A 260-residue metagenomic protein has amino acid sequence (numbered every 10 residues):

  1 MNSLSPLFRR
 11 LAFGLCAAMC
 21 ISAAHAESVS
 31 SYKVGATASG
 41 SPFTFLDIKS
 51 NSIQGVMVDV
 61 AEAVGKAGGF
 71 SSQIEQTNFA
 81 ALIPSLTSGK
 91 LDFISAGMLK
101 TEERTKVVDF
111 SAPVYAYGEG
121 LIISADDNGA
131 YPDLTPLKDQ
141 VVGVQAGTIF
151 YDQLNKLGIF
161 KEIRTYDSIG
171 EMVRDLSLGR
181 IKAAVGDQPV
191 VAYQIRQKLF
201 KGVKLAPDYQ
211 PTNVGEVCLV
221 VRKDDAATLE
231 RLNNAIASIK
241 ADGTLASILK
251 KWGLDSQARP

Functional and structural regions predicted by a protein language model:
E27-M98, K106, R231, D242 (+1 more regions): Extracytoplasmic small-molecule ligand-binding "clamshell" domains of the periplasmic binding protein/Venus flytrap
A38, Y115-I123, R196-N233, A237 (+1 more regions): Periplasmic-binding protein-like
G55-G68, D127-N128, T135, Q140-V141 (+2 more regions): Extended ligand-binding regions for polar small-molecule ligands
V58, I74-P84, G129, R164-L178: Short helix-initiation/N-cap motifs at beta->coil->alpha
F70, L99, A112-G158: A conserved helix-loop-strand patch within extracytoplasmic ligand-binding domains of the periplasmic binding
F70-S71, S88-A96, Q140-V141, S177-V190 (+1 more regions): Alpha-to-beta junction loops
S71, I149-R164, G202-L205, I236-P260: Ligand-binding clefts/hinges and TM-proximal coupling segments of bilobed small-molecule sensing domains
A81, G97-K106, Q153-K156, K182-N213: A ligand-binding cleft/hinge motif common to bilobed small-molecule-binding domains
